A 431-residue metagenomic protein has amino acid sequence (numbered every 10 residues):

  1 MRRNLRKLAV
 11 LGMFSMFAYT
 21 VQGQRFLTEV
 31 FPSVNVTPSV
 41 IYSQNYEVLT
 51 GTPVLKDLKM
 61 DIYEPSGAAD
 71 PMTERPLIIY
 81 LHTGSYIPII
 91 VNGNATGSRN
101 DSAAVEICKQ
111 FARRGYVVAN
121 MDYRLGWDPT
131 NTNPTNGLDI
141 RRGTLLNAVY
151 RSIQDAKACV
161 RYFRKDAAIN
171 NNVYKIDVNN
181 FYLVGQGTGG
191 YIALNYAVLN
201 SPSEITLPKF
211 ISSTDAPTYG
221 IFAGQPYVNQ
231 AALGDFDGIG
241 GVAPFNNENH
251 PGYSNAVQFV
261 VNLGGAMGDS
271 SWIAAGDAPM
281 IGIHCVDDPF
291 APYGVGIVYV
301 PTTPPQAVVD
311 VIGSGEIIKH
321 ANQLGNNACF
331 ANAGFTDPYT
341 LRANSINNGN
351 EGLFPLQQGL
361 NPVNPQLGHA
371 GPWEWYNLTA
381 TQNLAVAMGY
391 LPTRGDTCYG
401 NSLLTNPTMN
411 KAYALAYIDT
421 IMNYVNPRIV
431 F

Functional and structural regions predicted by a protein language model:
M1-L27: Bacterial Sec-dependent N-terminal signal peptides
Q24-P76: N-terminal cap/lid segment of alpha/beta-hydrolase-fold proteins
T73-E74, D139-Q154, A158-G187, P202-P208 (+1 more regions): Gly/Ser-rich "nucleophile elbow"/oxyanion-hole loop immediately N-terminal to the catalytic nucleophile in hydrolases
T73-Y86: Short beta-strand element of the alpha/beta-hydrolase
Y86-D101, Y116-Y150, R342, C398-L403: Cap/lid segment of the alpha/beta-hydrolase catalytic domain
G97-A103, A112, A278-T379: Active-site-adjacent alpha-helix of alpha/beta-hydrolase-fold enzymes
G185-N195: Glycine-rich nucleophile elbow surrounding the catalytic serine of serine-hydrolase chemistry
D215-A331: The feature captures the conserved acid-bearing segment of alpha/beta-hydrolase catalytic domains
